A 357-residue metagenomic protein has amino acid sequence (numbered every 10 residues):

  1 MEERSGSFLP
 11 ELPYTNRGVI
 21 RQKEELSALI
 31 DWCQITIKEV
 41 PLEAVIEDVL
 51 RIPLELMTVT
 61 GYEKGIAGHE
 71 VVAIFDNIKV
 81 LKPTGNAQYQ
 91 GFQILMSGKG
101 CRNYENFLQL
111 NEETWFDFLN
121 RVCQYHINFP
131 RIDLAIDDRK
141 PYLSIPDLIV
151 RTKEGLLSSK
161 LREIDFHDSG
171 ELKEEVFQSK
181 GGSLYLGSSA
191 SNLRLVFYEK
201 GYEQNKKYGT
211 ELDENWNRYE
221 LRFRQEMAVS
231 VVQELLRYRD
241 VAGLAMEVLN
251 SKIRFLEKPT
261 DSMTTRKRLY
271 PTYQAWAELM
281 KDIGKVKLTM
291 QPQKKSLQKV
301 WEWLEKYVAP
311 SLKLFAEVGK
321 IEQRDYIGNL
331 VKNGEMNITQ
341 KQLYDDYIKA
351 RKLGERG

Functional and structural regions predicted by a protein language model:
M1-K295, W303-G357: Structured, helix-rich domain cores that form ligand/interaction pockets
